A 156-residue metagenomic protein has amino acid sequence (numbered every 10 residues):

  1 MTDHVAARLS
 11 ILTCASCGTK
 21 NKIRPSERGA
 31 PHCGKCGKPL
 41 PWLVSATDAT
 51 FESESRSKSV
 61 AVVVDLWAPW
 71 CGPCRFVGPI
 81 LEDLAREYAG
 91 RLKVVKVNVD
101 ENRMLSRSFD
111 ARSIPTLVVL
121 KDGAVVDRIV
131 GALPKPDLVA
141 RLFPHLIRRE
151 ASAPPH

Functional and structural regions predicted by a protein language model:
L9-I11, A30, A68: Residues immediately within or flanking Cys/His clusters that coordinate Zn2+ in small zinc-binding modules
C14-C17, C33-C36: Short cysteine-rich clusters marking metal-coordination/redox-active sites
N21, G37-L40, G78: Cys/His-rich microdomains that often coordinate metals
K22-P31: Short linker/helix segments within small regulatory modules
V44-V62: A short beta-strand-turn-helix
A46, L66, V77-M104, A111-I114: Thiol-based oxidoreductase modules, predominantly thioredoxin-like and allied folds used for disulfide exchange
V60-V62, F109-V118: Structural micro-motif
S113-A153: Non-catalytic, surface beta->alpha helical segment in thiol-disulfide oxidoreductase systems
